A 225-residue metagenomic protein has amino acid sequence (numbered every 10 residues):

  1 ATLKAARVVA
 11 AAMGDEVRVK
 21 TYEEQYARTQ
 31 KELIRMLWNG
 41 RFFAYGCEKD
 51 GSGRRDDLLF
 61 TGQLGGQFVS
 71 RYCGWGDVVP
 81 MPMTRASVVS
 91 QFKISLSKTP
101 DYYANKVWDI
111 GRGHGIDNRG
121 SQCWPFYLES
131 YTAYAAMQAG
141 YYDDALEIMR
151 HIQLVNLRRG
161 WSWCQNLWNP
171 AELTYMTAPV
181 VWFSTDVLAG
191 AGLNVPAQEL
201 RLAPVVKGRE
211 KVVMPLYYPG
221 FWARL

Functional and structural regions predicted by a protein language model:
A1, Q25, D57-G62, G120-L128 (+3 more regions): Secondary-structure capping and boundary motifs in well-ordered enzyme cores
A1-E16, G66-V79, S130-Y142, F183-L193: Well-ordered alpha-helical scaffold segments within catalytic/enzyme domains
A1-E23, Q165, N169-V181: Aromatic-lined, polymer-binding surfaces characteristic of secreted/periplasmic polysaccharide-degrading enzymes
A6, A12-I34, V78-L96, G140-V155 (+1 more regions): Extended, well-ordered alpha-helical scaffold segments
M13-E16, M36, G40, R159 (+2 more regions): Short, polar/charged, Gly/Pro-enriched helix-capping and turn/loop motifs at alpha-helix termini and inter-helix linkers
T21, Q25, L33, V69 (+2 more regions): Alpha-solenoid helical repeat scaffolds
K31-F126, Q153, L157-W161, P215-W222: Extended glycan-interaction surfaces of carbohydrate-active proteins
Y131-L225: Non-catalytic C-terminal accessory modules of carbohydrate-active enzymes
